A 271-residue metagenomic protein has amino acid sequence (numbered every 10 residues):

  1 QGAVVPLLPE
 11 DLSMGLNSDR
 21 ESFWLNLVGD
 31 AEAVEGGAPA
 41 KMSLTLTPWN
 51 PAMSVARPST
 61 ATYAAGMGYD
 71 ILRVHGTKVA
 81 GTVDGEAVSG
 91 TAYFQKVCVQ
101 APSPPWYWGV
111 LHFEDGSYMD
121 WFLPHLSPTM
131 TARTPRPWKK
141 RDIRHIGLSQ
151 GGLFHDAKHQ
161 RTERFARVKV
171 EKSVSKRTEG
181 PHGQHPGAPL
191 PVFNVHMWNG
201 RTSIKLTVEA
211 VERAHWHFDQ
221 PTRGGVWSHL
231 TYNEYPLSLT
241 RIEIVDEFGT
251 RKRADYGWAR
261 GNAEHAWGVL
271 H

Functional and structural regions predicted by a protein language model:
Q1-H271: Structured soluble/peripheral alpha/beta segments that form catalytic or ligand/cofactor-binding pockets
